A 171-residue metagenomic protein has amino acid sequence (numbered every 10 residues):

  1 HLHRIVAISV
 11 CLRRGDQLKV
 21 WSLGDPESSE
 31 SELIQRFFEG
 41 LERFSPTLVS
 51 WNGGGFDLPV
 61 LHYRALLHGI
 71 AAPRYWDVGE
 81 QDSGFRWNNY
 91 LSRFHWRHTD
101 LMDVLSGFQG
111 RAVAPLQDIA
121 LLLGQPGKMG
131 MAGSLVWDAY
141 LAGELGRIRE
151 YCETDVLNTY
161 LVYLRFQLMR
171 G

Functional and structural regions predicted by a protein language model:
H3-L23, S45-E150, T154-G171: Metal-dependent phosphoesterase core characteristic of DEDDh/y 3'-5' exonuclease domains
R13-Q17, S29-I34: A short glycine/small-residue-enriched secondary-structure motif
L23-S29: Short, flexible loop segments at the rims of nucleotide/cofactor-binding pockets, characterized by
S31-F44: Short, basic/hydrophobic alpha-helical segments
